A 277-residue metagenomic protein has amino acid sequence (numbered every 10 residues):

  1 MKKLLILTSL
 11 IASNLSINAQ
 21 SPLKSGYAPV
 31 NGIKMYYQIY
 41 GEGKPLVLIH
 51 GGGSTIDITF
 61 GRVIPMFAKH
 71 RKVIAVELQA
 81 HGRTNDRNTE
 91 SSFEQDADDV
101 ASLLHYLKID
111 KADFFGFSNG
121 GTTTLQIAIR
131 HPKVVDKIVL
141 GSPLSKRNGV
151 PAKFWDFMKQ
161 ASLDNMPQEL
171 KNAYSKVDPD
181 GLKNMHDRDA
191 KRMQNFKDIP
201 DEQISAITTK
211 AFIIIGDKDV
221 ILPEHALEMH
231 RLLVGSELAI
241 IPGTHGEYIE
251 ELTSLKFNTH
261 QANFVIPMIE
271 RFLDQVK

Functional and structural regions predicted by a protein language model:
K2-L46, H70, P267, R271-K277: Alpha/beta-hydrolase fold catalytic core
I33-R83: Conserved HGGG/HGGXW glycine-rich cap/lid loop of the alpha/beta-hydrolase fold
A75-F115, L255-Q261: Active-site loop/oxyanion-hole signature of alpha/beta-hydrolase fold enzymes
T122-R130, K137-E169: Flexible "cap/lid" loop of the alpha/beta hydrolase fold
D187-Q203, D217: Active-site nucleophile elbow and catalytic-triad environment of alpha/beta-hydrolase enzymes
I207, I213-I215: Short beta-strand/loop motif that positions the catalytic acidic residue of the alpha/beta-hydrolase fold
V220-H225: Conserved alpha/beta-hydrolase "acid-adjacent" motif
P242-K277: Catalytic active-site module of serine/aspartate enzymes centered on a nucleophile-bearing elbow/loop
